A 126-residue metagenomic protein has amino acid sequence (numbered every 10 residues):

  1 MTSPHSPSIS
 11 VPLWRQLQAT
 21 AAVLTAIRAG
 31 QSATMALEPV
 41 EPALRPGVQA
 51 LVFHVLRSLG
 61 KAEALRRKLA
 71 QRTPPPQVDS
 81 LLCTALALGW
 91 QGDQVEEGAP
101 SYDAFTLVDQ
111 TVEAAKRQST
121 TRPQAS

Functional and structural regions predicted by a protein language model:
M1-S126: Class I Rossmann-like S-adenosyl-L-methionine
